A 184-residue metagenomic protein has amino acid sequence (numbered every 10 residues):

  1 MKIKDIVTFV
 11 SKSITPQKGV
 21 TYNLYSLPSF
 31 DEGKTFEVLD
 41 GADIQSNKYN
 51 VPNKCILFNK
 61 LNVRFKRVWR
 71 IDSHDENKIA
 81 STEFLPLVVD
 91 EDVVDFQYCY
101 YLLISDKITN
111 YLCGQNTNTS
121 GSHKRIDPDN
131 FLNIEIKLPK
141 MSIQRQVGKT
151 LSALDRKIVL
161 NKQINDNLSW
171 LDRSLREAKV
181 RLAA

Functional and structural regions predicted by a protein language model:
M1, K78-L85, T119-G148: A short glycine-rich beta-alpha junction/loop motif
M1-I14, F30, K137-A184: Non-catalytic DNA-recognition/assembly elements of restriction-modification systems
K4-T15, G19-N59, I71: Sequence-specific dsDNA recognition surfaces
N47-Y49, N53-I108, G121: A short beta-sheet element
V68, L85-D90, L132-L138, S152 (+1 more regions): Short, well-ordered beta-strand elements within core beta-sheets of diverse protein domains
D72-S73, Y100-L102, Q115, K149-L151 (+1 more regions): "Short basic amphipathic alpha-helical interaction patches in structured regions
I104-T117, E135-K137: Well-ordered mid-protein domain cores that form the structural environment of catalytic cofactors
